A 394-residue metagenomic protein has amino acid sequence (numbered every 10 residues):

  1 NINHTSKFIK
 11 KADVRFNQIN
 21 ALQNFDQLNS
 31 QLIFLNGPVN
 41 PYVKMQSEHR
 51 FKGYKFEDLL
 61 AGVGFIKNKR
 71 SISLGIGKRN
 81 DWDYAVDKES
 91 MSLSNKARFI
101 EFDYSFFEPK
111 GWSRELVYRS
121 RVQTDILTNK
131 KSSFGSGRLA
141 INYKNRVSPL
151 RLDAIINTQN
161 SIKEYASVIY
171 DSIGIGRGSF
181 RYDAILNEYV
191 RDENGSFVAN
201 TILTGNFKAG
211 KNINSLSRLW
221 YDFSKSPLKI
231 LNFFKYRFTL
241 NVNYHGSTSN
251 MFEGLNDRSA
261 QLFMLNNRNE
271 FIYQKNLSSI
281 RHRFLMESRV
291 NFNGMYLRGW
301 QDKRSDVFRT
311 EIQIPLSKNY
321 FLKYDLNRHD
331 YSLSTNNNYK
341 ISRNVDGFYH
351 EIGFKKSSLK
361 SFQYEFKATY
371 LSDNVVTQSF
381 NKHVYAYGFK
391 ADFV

Functional and structural regions predicted by a protein language model:
N1-V394: Exposed, low-structure sequence patches enriched in small/polar residues
